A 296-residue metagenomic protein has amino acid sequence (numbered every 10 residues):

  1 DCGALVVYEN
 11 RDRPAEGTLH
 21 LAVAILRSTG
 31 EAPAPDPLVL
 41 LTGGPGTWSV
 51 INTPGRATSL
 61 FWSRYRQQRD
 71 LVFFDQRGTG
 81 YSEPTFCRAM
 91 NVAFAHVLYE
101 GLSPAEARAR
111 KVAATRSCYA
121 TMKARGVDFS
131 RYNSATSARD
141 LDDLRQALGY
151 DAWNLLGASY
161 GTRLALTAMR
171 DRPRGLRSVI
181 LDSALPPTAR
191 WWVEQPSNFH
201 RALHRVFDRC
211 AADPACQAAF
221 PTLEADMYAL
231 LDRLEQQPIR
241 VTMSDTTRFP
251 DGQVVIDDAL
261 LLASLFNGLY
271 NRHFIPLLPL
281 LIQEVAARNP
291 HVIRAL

Functional and structural regions predicted by a protein language model:
D1-L260: Gly/Pro-rich cap/lid or specificity-loop segments adjacent to the active site
G149, I239, H273, N289-H291: Residue-level recognition of short, well-ordered coil/turn positions that link secondary-structure elements
C210, L234, L269, I282-A286: Hydrophobic residues in alpha-helical segments
Q253-Q283: P-loop NTPase catalytic cores that bind/hydrolyze ATP
A286-L296: Small-residue-rich helix-loop
